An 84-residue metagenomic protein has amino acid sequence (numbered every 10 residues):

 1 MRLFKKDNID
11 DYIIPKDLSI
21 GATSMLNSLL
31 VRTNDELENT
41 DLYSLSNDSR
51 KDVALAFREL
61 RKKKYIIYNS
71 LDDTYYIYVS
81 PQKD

Functional and structural regions predicted by a protein language model:
M1-L3, D35, A56-E59, I77-D84: Positively charged, low-complexity terminal tracts and the immediately adjacent first secondary-structure elements
M1-N39: Short recognition helix of helix-turn-helix/winged-helix DNA-binding domains
I14-G21, E38, L71-D84: Short, cationic-aromatic polyanion-contact patches
T40-L45: A short acidic, leucine-rich amphipathic alpha-helix
N47-K62: Short amphipathic alpha-helical interaction segments
R61-D72: A short, conserved structural fragment
